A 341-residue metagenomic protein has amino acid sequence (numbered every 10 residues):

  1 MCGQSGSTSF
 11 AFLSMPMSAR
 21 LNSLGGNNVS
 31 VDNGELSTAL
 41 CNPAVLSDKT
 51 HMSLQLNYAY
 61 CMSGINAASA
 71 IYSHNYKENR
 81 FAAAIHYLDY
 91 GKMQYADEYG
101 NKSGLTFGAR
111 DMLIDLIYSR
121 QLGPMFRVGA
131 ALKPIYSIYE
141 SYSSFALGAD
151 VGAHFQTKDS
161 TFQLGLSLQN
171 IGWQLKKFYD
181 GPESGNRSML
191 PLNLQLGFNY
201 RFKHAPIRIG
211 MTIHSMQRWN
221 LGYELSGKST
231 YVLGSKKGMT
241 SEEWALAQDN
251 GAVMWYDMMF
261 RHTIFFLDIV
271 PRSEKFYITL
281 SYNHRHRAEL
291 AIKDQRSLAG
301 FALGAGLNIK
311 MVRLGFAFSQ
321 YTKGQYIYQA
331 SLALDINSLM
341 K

Functional and structural regions predicted by a protein language model:
C2-K341: Subset of outer-membrane beta-barrel
